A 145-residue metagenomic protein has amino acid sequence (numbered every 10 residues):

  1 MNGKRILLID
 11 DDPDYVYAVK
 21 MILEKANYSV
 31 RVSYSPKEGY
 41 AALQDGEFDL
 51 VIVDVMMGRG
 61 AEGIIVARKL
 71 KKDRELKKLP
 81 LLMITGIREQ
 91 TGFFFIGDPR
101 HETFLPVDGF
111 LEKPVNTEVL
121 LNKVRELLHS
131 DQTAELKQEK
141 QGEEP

Functional and structural regions predicted by a protein language model:
D12-A18, T117: Short acidic/polar segment at the start of the alpha1 helix of CheY-like receiver
Y17-K25: Charged docking surfaces used in two-component/phosphorelay signaling
N27-S35, A42: Short hydrophobic/Thr-rich beta-strand motif most characteristic of the beta2 strand and flanking loop of CheY-like
E47-D49, R74-P80: His-Asp phosphorelay/catalytic-motif detector in bacterial-type signaling
E47-V53, M57: Active-site beta3 strand of CheY-like receiver
A61-I65, R88-L111, E118, N122: Alpha4 helix (beta4-alpha4-beta5 surface) of REC/receiver domains from two-component response regulators
N122-K140: The C-terminal output helix
